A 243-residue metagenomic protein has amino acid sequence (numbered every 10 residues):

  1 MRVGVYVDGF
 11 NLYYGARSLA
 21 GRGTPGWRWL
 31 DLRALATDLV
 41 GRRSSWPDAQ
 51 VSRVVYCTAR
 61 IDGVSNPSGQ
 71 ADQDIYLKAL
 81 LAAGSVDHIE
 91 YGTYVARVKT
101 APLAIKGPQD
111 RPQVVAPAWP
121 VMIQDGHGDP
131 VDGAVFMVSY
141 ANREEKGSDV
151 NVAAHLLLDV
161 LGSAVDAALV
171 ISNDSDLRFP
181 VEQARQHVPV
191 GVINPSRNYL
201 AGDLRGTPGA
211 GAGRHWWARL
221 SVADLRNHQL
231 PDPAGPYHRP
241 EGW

Functional and structural regions predicted by a protein language model:
M1-M122, M137, A141, H187-S196: Domain-level signal for Mg2+-assisted phosphodiester chemistry and nucleotide/NA-binding surfaces in nucleic-acid
R97-W243: Nuclease catalytic cores that cleave nucleic-acid phosphodiester bonds, predominantly acidic two-metal-ion
